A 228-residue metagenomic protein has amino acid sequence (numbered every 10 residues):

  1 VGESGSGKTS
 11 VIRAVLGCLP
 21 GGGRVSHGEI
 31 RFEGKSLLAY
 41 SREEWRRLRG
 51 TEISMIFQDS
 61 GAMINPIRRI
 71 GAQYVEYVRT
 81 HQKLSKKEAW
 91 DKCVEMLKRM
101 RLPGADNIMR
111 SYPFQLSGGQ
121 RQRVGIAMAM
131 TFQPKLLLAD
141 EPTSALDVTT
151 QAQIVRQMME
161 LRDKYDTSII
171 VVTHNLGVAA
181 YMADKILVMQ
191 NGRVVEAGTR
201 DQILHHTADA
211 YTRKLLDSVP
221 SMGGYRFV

Functional and structural regions predicted by a protein language model:
R24-S36: Conserved ABC transporter NBD signature motif
K87-N107, L216-D217: Conserved ABC ATPase "signature" region
T131-K135: A short, proline-enriched helix->beta-strand linker immediately N-terminal to the Walker B motif in ABC-type P-loop
A152-Y165, G177: Helical segment within the ABC ATPase nucleotide-binding domain
A179-Y181: A short, surface-exposed alpha-helical micro-motif characterized by mixed small hydrophobic and charged/polar residues
A197-G198, H206: ABC ATPase "signature
